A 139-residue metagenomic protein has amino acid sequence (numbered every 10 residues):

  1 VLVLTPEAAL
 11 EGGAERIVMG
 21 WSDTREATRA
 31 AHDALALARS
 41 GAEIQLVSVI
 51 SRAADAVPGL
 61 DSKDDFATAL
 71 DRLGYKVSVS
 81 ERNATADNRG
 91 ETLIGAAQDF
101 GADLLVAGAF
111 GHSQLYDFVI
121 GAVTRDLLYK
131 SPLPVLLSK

Functional and structural regions predicted by a protein language model:
V1-G41, Q45, K130-K139: Intrinsically disordered or low-complexity boundary/linker segments at protein termini and domain junctions
V1-L10, A97-K139: Gly/Ser-rich helix-loop-strand patches that form or flank binding pockets for ribonucleotide-derived cofactors
V3-L4, Q45-I50, V79, V106-A109: Short beta-strands and strand-loop turn motifs
A14-E15, A30, D55-L60, G90-T92 (+1 more regions): Short, well-ordered secondary-structure micro-motifs
D23-L73, S80: Redox- and metal-dependent alpha/beta enzyme cores, enriched for Fe-S-associated oxidoreductases and cofactor-handling
S62, N88-I94, V123: Short acidic active-site motifs
F66, L93, L127: Aromatic/hydrophobic pocket-lining residues that form π-stacking "cages" and hydrophobic walls in ligand
V79-D87: Short beta->alpha junction loops
